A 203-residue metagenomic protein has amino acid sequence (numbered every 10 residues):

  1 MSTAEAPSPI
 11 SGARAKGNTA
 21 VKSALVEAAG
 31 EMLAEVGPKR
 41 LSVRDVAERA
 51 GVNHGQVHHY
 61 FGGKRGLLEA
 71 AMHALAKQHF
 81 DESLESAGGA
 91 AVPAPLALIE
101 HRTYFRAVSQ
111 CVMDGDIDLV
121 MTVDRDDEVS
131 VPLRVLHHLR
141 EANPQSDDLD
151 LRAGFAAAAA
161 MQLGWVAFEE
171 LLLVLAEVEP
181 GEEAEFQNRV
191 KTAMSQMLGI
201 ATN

Functional and structural regions predicted by a protein language model:
M1-S8, S130-Q145, A167-N203: C-terminal peripheral helix-coil segments that are non-catalytic and often amphipathic
M1-V36, R40-R49, G62-E69: Basic, helix-initiating cap at the start of DNA-binding domains
A24, A107, A153-A160: Amphipathic alpha-helical interaction segments
G51-F61: Short hydrophobic/aromatic patch on the recognition helix
L68-L75, S83: Alpha-helical DNA-contacting segments of helix-turn-helix folds
K77-L84, I117-P144, L149-A153: Amphipathic alpha-helical packing segments from all-alpha helical-bundle domains
K77-M113, F155: Hydrophobic alpha-helical connector segments
L98-H137, E169-L172: Amphipathic alpha-helical segments used for helix-helix packing
